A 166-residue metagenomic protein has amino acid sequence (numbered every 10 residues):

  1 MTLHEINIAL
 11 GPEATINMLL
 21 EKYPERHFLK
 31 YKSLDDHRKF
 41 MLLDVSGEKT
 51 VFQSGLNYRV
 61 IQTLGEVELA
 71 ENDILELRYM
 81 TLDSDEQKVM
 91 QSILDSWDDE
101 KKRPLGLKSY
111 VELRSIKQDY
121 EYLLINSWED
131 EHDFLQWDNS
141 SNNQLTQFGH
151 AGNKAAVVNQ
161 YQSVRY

Functional and structural regions predicted by a protein language model:
M1-S109, L113-Y120, E129-N139, A155-Y166: Short S/T/G/P-rich N-terminal loop/turn motif that feeds into the first structured element of a domain
Q136, N142-G149: Mixed-charge, glycine-accented linear interaction segment located at domain edges/termini
